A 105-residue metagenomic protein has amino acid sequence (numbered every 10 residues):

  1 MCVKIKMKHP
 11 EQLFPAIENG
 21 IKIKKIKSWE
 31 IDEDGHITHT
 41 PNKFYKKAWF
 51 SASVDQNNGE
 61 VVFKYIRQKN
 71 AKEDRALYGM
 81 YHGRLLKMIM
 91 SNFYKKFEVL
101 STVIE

Functional and structural regions predicted by a protein language model:
M1-T40: Negatively charged, low-complexity tracts enriched in Asp/Glu with abundant Ser/Thr
H9-L13, K43-Y45, N58, K69-A71: Residues that cap or initiate secondary-structure elements
K22-I26, Q56-G59, Y81-L86: Short, low-complexity, polar/charged sequence segments that are solvent-exposed and flexible
W29-I31, F44, D55: A generic structural signal for short, solvent-exposed coil/turn residues that cap or connect secondary-structure
P41-A52: Short, solvent-exposed beta-alpha or beta-beta edge segments that form flexible loop/patches at the rim of ligand
F50-A76: Intrinsically disordered, low-complexity regulatory segments enriched in Ser/Thr/Pro and charged residues
D74-E105: A conserved amphipathic terminal alpha-helix motif
